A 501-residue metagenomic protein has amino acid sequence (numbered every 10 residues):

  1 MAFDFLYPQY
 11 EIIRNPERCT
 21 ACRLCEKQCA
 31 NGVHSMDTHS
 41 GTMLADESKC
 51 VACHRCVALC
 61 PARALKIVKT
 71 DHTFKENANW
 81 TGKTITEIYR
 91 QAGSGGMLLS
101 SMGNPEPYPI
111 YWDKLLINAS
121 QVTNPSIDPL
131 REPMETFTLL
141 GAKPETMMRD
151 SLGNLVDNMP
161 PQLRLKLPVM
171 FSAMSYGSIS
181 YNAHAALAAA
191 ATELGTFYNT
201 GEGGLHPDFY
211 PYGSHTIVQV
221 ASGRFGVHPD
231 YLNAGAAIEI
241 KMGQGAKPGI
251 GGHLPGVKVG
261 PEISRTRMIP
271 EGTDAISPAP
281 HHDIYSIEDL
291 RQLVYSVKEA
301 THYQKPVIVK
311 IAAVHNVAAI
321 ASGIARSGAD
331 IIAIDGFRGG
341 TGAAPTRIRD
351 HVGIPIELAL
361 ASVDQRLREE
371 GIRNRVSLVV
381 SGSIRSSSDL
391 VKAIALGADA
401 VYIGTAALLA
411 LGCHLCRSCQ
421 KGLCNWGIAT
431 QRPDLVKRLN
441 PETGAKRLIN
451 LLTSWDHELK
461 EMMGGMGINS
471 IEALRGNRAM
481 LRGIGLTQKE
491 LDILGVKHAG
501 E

Functional and structural regions predicted by a protein language model:
M1-L6, Y10, V33, H39-T42 (+5 more regions): Conserved, well-structured core domains of diverse proteins
F3-P8, K75-N118, G342-E357, Q365-S377 (+1 more regions): Conserved active-site-proximal phosphate/metal-binding subdomains
P8-Y10, A21, E26-K27, N31 (+5 more regions): Glycine-rich phosphate/ribose-binding loops and adjacent secondary-structure elements that form binding surfaces
E11-L24, A45-R55: Flanking scaffold residues of small Cys/His-coordinated metal-binding clusters
E17, A21, A52, S175-A183 (+7 more regions): Catalytic cores of large soluble enzymes that bind and process phosphate-bearing ligands
G195-T196, G235, A329, A398 (+1 more regions): A structural motif
T196-T200, E299-V307, E461-E472: Intrinsically disordered or highly flexible coil/loop and linker segments, enriched in small and charged/polar residues
I238-I287, Q292, E299, H315: Active-site cores of enzymes that catalyze phosphoryl transfer or operate on phosphate-rich substrates
